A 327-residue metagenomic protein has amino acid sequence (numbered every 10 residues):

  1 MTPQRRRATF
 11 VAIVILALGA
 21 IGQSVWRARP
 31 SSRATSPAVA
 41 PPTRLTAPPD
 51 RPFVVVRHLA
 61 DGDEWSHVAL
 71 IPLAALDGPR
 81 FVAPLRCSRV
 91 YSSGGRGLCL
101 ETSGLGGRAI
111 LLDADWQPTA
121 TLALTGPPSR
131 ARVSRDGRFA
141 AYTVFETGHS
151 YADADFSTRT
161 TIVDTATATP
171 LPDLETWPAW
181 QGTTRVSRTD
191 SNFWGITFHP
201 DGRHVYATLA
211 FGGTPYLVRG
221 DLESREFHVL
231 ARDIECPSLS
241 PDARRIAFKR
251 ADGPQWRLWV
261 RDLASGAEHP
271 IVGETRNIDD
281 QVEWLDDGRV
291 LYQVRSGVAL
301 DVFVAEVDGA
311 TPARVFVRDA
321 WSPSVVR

Functional and structural regions predicted by a protein language model:
T2-R327: Sequence signature of WD/YWTD-type beta-propeller architectures
